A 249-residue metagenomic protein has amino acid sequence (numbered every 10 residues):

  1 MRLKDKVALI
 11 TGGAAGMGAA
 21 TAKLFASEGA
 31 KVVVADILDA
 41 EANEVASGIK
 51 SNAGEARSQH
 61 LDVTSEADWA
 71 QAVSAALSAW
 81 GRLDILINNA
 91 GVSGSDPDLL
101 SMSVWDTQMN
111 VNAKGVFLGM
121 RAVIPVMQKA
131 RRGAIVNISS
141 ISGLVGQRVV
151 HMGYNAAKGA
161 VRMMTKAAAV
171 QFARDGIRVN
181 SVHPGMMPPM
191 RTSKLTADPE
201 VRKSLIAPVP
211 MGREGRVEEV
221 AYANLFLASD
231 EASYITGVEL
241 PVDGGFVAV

Functional and structural regions predicted by a protein language model:
K4, V145, N224-L225, T236-V249: Short C-terminal tail/terminal secondary-structure segment of NAD(P)H-dependent dehydrogenase/reductase domains
D96-M109, L205: Substrate-binding pocket helix/loop in short-chain dehydrogenase/reductase
M120, A157, T165: Active-site helix of classical SDR
P125, V170-Q171, S233: Alpha-helical segment proximal to the catalytic Tyr-Lys
S140: Residue(s) in the substrate-gating loop at a strand-loop-helix junction that position the organic substrate next
A173, R178, I235-G237: Short, small/polar-rich loop/turn modules that mediate ligand/substrate recognition or access, typified
V209-V220, E231: A conserved structural motif in NAD(P)-dependent oxidoreductases
